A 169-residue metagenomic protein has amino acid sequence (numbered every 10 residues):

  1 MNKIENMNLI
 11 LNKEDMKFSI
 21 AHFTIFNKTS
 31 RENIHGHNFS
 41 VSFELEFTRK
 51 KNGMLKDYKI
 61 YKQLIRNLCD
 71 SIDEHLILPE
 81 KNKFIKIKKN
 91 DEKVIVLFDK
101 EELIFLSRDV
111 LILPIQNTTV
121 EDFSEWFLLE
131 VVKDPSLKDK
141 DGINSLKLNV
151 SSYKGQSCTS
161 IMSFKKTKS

Functional and structural regions predicted by a protein language model:
N2-S169: Charge-rich, low-complexity N-terminal segments
